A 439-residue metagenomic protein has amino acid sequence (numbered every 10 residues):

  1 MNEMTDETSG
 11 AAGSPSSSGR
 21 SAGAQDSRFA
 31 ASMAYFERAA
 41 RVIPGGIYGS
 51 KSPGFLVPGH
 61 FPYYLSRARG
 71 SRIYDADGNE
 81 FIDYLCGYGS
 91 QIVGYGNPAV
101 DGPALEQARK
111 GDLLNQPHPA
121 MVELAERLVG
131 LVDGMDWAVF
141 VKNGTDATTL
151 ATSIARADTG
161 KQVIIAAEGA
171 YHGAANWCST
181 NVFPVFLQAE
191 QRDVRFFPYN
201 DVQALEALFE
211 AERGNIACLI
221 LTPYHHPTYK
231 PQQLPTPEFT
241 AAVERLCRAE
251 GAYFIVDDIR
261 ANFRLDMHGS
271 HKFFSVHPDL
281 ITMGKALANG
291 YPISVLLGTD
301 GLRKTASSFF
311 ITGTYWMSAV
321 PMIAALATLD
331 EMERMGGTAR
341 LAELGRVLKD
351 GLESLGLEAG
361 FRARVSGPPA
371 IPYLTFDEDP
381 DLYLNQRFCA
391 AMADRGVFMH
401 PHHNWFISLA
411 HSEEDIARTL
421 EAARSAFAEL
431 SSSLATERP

Functional and structural regions predicted by a protein language model:
M1-D133, F239, V243-A249, M399 (+2 more regions): N-terminal glycine-rich, Lys/His-bearing helix-loop that initiates the first secondary-structure elements of many
M1-G10, E333-M335, D394-P439: PLP-dependent enzyme catalytic core of the Aspartate aminotransferase-like
L114-M121, V139-T145, E168-Y171, R260 (+4 more regions): Active-site nucleophile and cofactor-binding loops and adjacent substrate-binding regions of central metabolic enzymes
E123-L221, H225, E238: PLP-dependent aspartate aminotransferase-fold enzymes
Y224-Y253, L265: Active-site core of PLP-dependent enzymes with the aminotransferase class I/II
S275-T305, M317-M322: Active-site PLP attachment segment
T328-E353: Structural signature of PLP-dependent enzymes
G345-D350, G356-A390: Conserved PLP-binding catalytic core of the aspartate aminotransferase-like
